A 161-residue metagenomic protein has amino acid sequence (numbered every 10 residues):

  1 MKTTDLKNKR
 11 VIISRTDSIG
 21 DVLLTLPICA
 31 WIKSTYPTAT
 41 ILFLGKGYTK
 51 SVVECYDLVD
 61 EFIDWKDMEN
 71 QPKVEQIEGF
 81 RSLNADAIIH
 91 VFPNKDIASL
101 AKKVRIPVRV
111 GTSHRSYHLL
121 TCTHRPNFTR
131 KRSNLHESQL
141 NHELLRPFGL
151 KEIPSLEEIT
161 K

Functional and structural regions predicted by a protein language model:
M1-K161: Catalytic machinery of carbohydrate-active enzymes, primarily nucleotide-sugar-dependent glycosyltransferases
